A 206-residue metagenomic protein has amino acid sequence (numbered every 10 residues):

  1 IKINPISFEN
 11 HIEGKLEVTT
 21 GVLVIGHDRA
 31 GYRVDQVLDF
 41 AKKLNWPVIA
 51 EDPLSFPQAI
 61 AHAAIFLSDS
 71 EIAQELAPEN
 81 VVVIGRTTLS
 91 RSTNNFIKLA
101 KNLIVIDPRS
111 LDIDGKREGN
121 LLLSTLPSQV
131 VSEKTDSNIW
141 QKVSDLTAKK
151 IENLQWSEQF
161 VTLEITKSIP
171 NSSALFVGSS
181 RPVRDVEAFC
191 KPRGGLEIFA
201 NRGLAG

Functional and structural regions predicted by a protein language model:
I1, G26-H27, E51, G178-R181: Short, well-ordered beta-to-alpha junction loops that form the rim of enzyme active sites and present histidine/acidic
I1-V18: Conformationally flexible catalytic loops at phosphate/diphosphate-handling active centers
I12-E17, I72-Q74, I165-K167: Short boundary motifs at domain starts and secondary-structure transition points
T20-V22, N80, A174: Structural motif
I25-I104, D112, P192-G206: Glycine-rich, anion-gripping cofactor-binding loops and their flanking helix/strand elements in enzyme active sites
L38, L163, R184, A188: Active-site phosphate/pyrophosphate- and oxyanion-stabilizing loops and adjacent acidic/basic residues in soluble
F96-V183: Phosphate/pyrophosphate-binding active-site segments
S179-I198: Acidic-glycine-rich active-site phosphate/pyrophosphate-binding loop
